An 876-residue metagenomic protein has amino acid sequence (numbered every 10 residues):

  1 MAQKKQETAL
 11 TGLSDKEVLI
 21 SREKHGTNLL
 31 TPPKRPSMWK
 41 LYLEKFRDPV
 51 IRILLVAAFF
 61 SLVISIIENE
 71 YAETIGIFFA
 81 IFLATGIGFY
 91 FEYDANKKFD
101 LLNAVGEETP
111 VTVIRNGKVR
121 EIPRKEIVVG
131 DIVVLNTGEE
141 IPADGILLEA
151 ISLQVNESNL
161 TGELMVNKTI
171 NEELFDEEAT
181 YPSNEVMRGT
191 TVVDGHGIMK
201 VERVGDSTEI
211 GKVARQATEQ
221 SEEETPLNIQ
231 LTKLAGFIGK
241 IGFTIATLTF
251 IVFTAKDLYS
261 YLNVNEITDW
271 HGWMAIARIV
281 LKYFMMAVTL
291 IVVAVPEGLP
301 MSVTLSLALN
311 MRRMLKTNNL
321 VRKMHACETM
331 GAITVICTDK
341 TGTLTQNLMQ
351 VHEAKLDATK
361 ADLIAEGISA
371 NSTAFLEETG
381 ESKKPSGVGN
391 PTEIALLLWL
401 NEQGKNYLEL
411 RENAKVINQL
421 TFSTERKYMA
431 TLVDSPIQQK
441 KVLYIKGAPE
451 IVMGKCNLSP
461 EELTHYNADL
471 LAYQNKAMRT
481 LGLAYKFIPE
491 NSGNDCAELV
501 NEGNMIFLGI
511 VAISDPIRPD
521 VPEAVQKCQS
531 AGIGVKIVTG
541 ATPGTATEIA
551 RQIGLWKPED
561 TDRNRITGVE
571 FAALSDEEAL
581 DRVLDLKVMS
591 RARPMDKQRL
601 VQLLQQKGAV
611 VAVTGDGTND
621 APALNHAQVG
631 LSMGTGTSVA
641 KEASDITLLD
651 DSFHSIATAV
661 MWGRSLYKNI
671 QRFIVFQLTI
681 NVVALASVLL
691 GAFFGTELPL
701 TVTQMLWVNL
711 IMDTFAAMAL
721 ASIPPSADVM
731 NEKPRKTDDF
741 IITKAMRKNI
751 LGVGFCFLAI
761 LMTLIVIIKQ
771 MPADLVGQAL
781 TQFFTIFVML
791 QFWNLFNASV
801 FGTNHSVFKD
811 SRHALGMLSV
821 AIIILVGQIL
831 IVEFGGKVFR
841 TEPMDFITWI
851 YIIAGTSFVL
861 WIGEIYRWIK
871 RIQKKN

Functional and structural regions predicted by a protein language model:
M1-P734, I741-I742, F755, K769-Q770 (+3 more regions): Conserved cytosolic headpiece of P-type ATPases
K736-I750: Hydrophobic alpha-helical transmembrane segments and their immediately adjacent juxtamembrane loops
N749-L764, M789: Alpha-helical transmembrane segments of multi-pass integral membrane proteins
V766, M771-L775: Long hydrophobic segments that form regular secondary structure
G777-F787: A loop-to-helix transmembrane entry motif
